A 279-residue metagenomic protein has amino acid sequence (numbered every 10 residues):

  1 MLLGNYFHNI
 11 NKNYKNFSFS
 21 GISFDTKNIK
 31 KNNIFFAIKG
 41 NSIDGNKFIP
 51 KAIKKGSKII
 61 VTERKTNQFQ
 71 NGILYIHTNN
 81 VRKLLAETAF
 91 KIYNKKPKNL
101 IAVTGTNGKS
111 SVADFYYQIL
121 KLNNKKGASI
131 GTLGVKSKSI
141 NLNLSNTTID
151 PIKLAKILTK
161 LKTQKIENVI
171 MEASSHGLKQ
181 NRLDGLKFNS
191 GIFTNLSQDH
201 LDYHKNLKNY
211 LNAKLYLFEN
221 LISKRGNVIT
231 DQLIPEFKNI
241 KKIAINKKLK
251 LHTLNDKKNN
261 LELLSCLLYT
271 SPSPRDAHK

Functional and structural regions predicted by a protein language model:
M1-E87, P235, N255, C266-L267: N-terminal leader/targeting and accessory segments in enzymes
N13-I22, K83-A86, I149-I152, M171-H176 (+1 more regions): Short gly/ser/thr-rich secondary-structure transition/capping motifs
N33, A52, T88, V103 (+4 more regions): Residue-level signal for inorganic ion chemistry
T62, T66-N71, K162-E167, A173 (+2 more regions): Acidic, Mg2+-coordinating active-site environments of NTP-dependent enzymes
F90-L133: Walker A (P-loop) phosphate-binding motif
L133-D150: P-loop NTPase switch/communication element
T148-Q164: Conserved nucleotide-sensing/catalytic segment adjacent to the nucleotide-binding pocket in NTP-handling enzymes
Y269-K279: Single conserved hydrophobic/aromatic residue that forms the stacking wall/gate of nucleotide- or nucleobase-binding
